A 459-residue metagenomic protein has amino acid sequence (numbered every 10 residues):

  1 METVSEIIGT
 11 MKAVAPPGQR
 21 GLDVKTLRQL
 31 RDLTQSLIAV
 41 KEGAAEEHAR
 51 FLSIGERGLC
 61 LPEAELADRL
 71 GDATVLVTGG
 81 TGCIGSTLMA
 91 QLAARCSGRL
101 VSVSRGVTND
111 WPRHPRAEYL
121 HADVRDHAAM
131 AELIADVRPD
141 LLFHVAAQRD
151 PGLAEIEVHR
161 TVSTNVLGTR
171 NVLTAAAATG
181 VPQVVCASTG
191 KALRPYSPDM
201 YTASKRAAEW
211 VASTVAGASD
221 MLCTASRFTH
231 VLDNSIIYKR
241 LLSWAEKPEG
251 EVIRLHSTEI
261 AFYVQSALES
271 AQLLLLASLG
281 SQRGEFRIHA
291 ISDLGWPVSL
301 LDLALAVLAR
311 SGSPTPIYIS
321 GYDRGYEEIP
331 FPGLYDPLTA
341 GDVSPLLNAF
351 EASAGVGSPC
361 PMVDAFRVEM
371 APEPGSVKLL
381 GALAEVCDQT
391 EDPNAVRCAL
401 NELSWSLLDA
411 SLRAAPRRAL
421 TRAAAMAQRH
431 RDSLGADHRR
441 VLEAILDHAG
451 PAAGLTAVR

Functional and structural regions predicted by a protein language model:
M1-T74, A399-R459: Non-catalytic terminal and boundary segments that flank Rossmann-like NAD(P)-dependent oxidoreductase
A67-R95: N-terminal Rossmann NAD(P)H-binding glycine-rich loop of SDR-like oxidoreductase domains
T78, V103, L142-A146, V184-T189 (+1 more regions): SDR active-site strand-loop-helix element
S97-N109: Conserved glycine-rich Rossmann-like NAD(P)H-binding loop of the short-chain dehydrogenase/reductase
W111, V124-S163, P195: NAD(P)H-binding glycine-rich loop region in Rossmannoid oxidoreductase-like domains and their noncatalytic homologs
I156-H159, S163, L167-E209, C223-T224: Conserved Rossmann-fold NAD(P)-dependent oxidoreductase catalytic core, especially the SDR/UDP-sugar
M200-Q282, P297-S313: NAD(P)-dependent short-chain dehydrogenase/reductase
G280-V368: Mid/C-terminal beta-alpha module of Rossmann-like enzyme folds, strongest in SDR-family dehydrogenases/epimerases
